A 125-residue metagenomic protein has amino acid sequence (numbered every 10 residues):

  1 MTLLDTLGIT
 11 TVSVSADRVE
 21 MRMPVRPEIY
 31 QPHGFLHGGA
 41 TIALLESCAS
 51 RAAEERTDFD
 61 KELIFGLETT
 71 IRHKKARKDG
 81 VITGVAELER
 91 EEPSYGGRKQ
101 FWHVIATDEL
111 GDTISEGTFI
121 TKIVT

Functional and structural regions predicted by a protein language model:
M1-E28: Non-catalytic linker/capping segments at the edges of enzyme domains
L7, D17-V19, G38, L63-T69 (+3 more regions): A generic structural signal for short beta-strands and their flanking turns/coil linkers
V12, G34, L63, D112: Residues that recognize and position ribonucleotide moieties
R22-A52, E62: Hot-dog-fold acyl-thioester-processing enzymes
R22-P24, T70-R72, V85-E87, I105 (+1 more regions): Residue-level recognition of well-ordered beta-strand positions that form the cores of beta-sheet-rich folds across
R51-L88: Hydrophobic beta-strand-centered segment that forms part of the acyl-chain substrate-binding groove
R77-D79, E89-T125: HotDog/MaoC-like acyl-thioester-processing domains
